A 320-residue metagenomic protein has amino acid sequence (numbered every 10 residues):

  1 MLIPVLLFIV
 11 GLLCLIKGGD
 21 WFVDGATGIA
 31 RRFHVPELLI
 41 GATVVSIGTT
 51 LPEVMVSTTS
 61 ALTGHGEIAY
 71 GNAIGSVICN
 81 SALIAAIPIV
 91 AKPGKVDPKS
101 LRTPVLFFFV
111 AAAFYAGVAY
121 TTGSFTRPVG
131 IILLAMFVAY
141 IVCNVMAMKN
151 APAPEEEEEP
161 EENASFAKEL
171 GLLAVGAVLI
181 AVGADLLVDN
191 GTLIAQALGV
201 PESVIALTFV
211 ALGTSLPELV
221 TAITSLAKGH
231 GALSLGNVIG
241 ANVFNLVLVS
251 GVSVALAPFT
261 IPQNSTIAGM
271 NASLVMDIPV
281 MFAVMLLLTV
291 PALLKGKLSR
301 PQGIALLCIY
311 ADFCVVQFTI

Functional and structural regions predicted by a protein language model:
M1-I320: Hydrophobic alpha-helical segments, chiefly the membrane-spanning helices and signal/signal-anchor peptides
